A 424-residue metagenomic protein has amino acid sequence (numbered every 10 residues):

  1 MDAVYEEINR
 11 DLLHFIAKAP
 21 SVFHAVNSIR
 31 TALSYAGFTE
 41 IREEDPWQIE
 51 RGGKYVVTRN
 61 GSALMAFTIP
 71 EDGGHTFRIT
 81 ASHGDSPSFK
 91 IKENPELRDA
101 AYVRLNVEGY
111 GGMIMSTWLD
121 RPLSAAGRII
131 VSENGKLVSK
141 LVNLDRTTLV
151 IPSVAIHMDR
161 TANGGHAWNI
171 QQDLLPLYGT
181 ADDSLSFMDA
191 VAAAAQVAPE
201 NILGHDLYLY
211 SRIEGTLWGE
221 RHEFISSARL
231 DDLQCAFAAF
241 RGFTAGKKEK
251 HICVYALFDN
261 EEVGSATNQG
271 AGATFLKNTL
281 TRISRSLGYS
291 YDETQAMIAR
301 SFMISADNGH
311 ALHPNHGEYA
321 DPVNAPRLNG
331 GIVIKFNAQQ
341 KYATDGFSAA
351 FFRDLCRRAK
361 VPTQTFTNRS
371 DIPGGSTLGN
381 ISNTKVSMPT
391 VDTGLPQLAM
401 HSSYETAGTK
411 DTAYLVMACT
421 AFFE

Functional and structural regions predicted by a protein language model:
M1-E424: N-terminal hydrophobic/helix-forming segments and targeting peptides
